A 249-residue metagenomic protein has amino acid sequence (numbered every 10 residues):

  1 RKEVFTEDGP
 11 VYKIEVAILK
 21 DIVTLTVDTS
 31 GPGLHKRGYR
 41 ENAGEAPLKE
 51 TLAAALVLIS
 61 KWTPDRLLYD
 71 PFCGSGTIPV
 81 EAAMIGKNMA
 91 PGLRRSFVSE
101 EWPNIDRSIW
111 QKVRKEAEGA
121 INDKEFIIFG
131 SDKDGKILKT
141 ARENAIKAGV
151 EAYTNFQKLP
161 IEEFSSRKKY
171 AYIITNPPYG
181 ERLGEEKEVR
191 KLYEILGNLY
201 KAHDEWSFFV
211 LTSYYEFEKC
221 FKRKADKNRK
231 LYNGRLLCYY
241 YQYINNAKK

Functional and structural regions predicted by a protein language model:
R1-E50, V57: Non-catalytic, mostly N-terminal accessory regions of nucleic-acid modification and defense proteins
A17-L19, G74, L159, S213: Short loop/turn motifs enriched for small/polar and acidic residues
L19, F72-G76, N233-R235: A short acidic Gly-Thr/Ser loop motif
I22, G31, T77, G86 (+1 more regions): Short loop/turn segments at secondary-structure transitions that flank enzyme active sites
I22-T24, D65-L68, I127, Y172 (+1 more regions): Beta-sheet entry/capping signal
D28, R37, A83-M84, K222-R223: Short acidic, glycine/serine/threonine-rich loops at helix termini
L48-S165, E181-R182, E186-E188: Conserved S-adenosyl-L-methionine
L159-K249: C-terminal catalytic and target-recognition region of SAM-dependent MTase-like enzymes, primarily methyltransferases
